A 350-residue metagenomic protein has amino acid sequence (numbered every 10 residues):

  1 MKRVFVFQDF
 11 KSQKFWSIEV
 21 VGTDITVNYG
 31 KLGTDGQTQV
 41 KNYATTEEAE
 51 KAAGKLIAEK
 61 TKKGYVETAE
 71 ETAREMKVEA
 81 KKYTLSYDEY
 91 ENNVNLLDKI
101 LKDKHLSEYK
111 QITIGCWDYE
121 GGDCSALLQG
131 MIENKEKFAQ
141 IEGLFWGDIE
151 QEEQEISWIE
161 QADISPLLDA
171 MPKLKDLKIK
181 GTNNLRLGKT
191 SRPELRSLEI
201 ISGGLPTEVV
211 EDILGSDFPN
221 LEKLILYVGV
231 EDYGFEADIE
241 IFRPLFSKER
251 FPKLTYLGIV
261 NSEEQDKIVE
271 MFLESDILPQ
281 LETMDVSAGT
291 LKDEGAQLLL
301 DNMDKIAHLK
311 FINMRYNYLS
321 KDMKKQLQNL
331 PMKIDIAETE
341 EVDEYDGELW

Functional and structural regions predicted by a protein language model:
M1-V6, R192: Short, hydrophobic/aromatic-rich segments at coil-to-beta transitions
Q8-K14: A charge-rich, low-complexity, intrinsically flexible signal that marks solvent-exposed coils, linkers, repeats
K14-V40: Short aromatic-glycine-(Arg/Gly/Cys) micro-motifs in beta-strand/loop hairpins
A44-K62: A short, charged, amphipathic alpha-helix used as a generic interaction element across diverse proteins
E71-A126: N-terminal adaptor-interaction module of cullin-RING ubiquitin ligase components
K77, D103-Y109, S125-L128, K135-I141 (+11 more regions): Structural signal for repeat-unit boundaries in curved repeat scaffolds
Y83-E91, T113-E120, F145-S157, K173 (+11 more regions): Concave beta-strand-loop units of leucine-rich repeat
N93-L101, D123-E133, E155-P166, K180-G188 (+5 more regions): Leucine-rich repeat
